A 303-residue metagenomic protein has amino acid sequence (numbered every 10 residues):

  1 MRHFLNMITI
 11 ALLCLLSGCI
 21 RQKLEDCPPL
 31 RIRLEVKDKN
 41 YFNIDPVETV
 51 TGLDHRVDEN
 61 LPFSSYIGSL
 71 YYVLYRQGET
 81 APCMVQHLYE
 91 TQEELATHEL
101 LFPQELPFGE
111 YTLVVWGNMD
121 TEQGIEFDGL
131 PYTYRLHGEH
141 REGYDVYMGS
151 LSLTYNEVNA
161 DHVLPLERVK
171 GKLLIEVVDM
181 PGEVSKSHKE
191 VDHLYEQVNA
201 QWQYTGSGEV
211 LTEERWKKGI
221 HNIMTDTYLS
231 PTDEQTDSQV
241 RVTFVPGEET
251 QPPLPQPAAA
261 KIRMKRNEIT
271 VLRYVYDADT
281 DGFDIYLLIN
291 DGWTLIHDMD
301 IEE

Functional and structural regions predicted by a protein language model:
R2-I10: Sec-dependent signal peptide recognition, specifically the positively charged N-region followed immediately by
L15-G18: C-terminal motif of bacterial Sec signal peptides marking the signal peptidase cleavage site
I20-D26: Bacterial lipoprotein signal-peptidase II cleavage site
C27-F63, V177-G182: Short amphipathic, basic-aromatic surface patches that mediate peripheral association with negatively charged
E59-I125, S185-R266, H297-E303: Tryptophan-paired
Y89-E94, D120-D161, E248-D281: Structured interaction patches on ligand/partner-binding surfaces of diverse proteins
V163-K170, L229-D233: Conserved "repeat-terminator" motif of extracellular CCP/Sushi domains
E167-S187: Surface-exposed interaction/gating patches
